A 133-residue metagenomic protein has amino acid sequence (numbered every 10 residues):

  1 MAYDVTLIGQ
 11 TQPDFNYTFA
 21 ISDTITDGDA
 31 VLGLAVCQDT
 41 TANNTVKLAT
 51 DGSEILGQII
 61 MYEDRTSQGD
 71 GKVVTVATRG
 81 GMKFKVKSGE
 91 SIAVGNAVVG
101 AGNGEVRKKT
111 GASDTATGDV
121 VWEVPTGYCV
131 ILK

Functional and structural regions predicted by a protein language model:
M1-K133: Surface-exposed, low-hydrophobicity beta-strand/loop segments enriched in small/polar/acidic residues
